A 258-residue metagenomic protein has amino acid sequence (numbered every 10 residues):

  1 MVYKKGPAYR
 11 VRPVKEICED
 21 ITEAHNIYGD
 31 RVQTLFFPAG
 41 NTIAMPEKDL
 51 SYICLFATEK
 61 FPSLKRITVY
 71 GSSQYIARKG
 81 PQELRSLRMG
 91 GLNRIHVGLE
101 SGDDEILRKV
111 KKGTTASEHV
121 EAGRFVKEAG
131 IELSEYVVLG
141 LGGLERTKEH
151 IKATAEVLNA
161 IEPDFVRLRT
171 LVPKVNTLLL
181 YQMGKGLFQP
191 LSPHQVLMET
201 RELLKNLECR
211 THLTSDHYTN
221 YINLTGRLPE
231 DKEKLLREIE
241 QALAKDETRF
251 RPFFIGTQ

Functional and structural regions predicted by a protein language model:
M1-E19: Canonical Radical SAM [4Fe-4S] cluster-binding loop centered on the CxxxCxxC motif and its immediate flanking residues
I17, F37, V69, V97 (+3 more regions): Conserved, mostly hydrophobic/aromatic
I17, L50, G80, H119 (+3 more regions): Aromatic/hydrophobic pocket-lining residues that form the small-molecule binding cavity in soluble enzyme cores
I27-E128: Conserved SAM/AdoMet-binding glycine-rich loop
K60-P62, G90, F125-L133, I161-E162 (+1 more regions): A structural motif corresponding to the C-terminal end of an alpha-helix and its immediate exit/capping segment
Q74, G102-I106, V126-H150, R169-V175 (+1 more regions): Conserved strand-turn element in the central/C-terminal portion of the radical SAM core barrel that lines
G80-L84, G142-A160: Catalytic cores of alpha/beta
N159-Q258: Auxiliary Fe-S-binding modules of radical SAM enzymes
